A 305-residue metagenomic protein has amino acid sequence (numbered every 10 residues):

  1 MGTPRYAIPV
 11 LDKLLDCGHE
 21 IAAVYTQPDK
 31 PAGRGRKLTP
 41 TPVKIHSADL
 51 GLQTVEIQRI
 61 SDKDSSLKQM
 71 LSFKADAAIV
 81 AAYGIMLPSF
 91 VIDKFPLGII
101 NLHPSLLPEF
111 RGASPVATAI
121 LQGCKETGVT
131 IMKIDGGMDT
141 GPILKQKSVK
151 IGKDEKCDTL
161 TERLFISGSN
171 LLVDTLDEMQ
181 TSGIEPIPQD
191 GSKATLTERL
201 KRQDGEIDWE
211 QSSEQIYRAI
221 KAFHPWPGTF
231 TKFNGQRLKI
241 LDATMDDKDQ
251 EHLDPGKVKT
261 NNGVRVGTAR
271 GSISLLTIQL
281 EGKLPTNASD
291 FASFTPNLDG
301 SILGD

Functional and structural regions predicted by a protein language model:
M1-P225, G271-S274, L280-G282, S301-D305: One-carbon transfer enzymes
E210-D305: An anion-binding loop in the catalytic cleft
